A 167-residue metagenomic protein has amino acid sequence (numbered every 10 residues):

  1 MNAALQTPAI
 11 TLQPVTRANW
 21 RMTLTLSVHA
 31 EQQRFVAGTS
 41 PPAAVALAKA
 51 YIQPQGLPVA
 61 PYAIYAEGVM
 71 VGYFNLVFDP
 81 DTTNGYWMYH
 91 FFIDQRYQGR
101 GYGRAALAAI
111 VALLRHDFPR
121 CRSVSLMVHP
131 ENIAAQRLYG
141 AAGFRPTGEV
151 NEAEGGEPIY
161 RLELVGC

Functional and structural regions predicted by a protein language model:
L5-H90, D94-Q98, L107-A109, L113-D117 (+2 more regions): Acetyl-CoA-dependent GNAT
V77, S125-M127, T147: Solvent-exposed beta-strand sheet faces enriched in polar/charged residues
Y89, M127, A142: Residues lining the SAM
G101: Glycine-rich phosphate-binding loop
R104, P130-G148: Conserved active-site alpha-helix within GNAT-family acetyltransferase domains
R120, V124-Q136, E152-E157, V165: Conserved beta-strand-loop-alpha-helix junction that forms the acyl-donor binding cleft
